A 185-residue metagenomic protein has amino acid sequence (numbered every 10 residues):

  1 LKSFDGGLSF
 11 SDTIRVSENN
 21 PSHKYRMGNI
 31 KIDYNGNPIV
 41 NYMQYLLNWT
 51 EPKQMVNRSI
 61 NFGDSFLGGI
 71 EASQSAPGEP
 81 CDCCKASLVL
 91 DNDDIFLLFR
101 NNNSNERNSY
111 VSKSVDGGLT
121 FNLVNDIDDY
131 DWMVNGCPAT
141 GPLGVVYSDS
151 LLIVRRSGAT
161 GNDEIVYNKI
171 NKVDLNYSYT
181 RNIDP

Functional and structural regions predicted by a protein language model:
L1-P185: Extracellular, repeat-based ectodomains that mediate carbohydrate processing or recognition
